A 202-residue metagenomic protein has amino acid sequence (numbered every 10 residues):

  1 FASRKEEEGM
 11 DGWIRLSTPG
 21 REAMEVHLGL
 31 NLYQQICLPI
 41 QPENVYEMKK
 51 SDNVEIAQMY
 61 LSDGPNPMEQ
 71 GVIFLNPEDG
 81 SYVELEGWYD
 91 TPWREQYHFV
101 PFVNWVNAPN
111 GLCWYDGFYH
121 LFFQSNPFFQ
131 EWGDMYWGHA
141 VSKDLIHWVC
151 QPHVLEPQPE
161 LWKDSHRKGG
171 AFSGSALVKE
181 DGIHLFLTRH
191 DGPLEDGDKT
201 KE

Functional and structural regions predicted by a protein language model:
F1-E202: Carbohydrate-active catalytic/glycan-binding domains of CAZyme proteins, especially the secreted or lumenal ectodomains
